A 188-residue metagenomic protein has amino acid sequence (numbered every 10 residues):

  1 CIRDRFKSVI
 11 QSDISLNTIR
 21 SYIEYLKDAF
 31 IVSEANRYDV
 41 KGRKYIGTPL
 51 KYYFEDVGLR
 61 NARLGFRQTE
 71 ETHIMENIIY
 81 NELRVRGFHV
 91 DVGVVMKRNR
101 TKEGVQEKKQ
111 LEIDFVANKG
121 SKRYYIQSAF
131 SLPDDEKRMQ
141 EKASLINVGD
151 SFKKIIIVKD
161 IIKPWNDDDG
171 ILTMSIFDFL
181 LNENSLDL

Functional and structural regions predicted by a protein language model:
R3-R123: Accessory nucleic acid-recognition modules appended to NTPase machines
R43-K44, I146, K163-W165: Short secondary-structure boundary/capping segments
Y53, Y124-I126, I155-I157, L172-M174: Hydrophobic/aromatic beta-strand patches that form the interior of the parallel beta-sheet core in alpha/beta enzyme
D56, V94, A129, V158-D160 (+1 more regions): Residues at the C-termini of beta-strands that transition into short coil/loop
V90, K153-I155: Hydrophobic anchor at the start of a short beta-strand that flanks the dinucleotide cofactor-binding loop
N118-P133, E141: Active-site ExK catalytic segment of metal-dependent nucleases
S131, E136-K153: Short, charged, amphipathic alpha-helix that recurs within catalytic cores of restriction-modification and other
D160-L188: Domain-level recognition of nuclease-like catalytic cores that cleave nucleotide substrates
